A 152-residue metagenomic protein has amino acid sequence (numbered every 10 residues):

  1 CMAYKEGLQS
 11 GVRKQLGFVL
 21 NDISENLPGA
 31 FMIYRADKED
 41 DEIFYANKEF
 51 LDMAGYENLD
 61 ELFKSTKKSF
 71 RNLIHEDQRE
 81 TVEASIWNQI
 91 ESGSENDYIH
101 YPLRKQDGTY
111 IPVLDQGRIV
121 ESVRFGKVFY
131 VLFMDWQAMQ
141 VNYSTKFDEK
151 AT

Functional and structural regions predicted by a protein language model:
C1-A3, D115-N142: Short loop/turn elements at sensory-signaling interfaces that couple input to output
C1-G11: Juxtamembrane or sensor-core-proximal signal-transducing alpha helices that couple sensory domains to cytosolic
Q9-K38, V141-T152: PAS/LOV and related PAS-like sensory modules
F18, D77, T81, E91-R118 (+1 more regions): Per-ARNT-Sim (PAS) sensory domains and their PAS-associated C-terminal
D40-F44, Y110: Conserved hydrophobic beta-strand signature of PAS-family and PAS-like sensory domains
F44, L51-N72, R79-E80, A84: PAS and related sensory helical modules
E76-D77, K150: Non-catalytic regulatory/interaction regions at protein termini and inter-domain linkers
